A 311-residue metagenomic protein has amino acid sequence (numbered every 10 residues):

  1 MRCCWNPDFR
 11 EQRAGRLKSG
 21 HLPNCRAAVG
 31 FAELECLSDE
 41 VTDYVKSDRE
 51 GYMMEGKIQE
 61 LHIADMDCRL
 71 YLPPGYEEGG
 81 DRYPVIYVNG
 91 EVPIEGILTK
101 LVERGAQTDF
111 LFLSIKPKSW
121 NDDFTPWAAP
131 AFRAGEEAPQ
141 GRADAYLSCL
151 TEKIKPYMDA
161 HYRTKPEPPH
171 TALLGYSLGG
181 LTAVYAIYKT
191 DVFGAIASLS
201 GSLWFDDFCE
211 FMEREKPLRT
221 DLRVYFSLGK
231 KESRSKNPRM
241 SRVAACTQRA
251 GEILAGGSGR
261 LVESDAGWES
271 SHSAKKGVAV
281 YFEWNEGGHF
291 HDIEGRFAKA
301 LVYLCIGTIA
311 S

Functional and structural regions predicted by a protein language model:
C3-C4, C25, C36: Cysteine-centered motifs
N6-P7, A32, S38-Y83: A domain-start/cap signature at the N-terminus of enzymes
A64, V85-C149, K153, Y157-R163: Serine-hydrolase catalytic machinery in alpha/beta-hydrolase-like enzymes
T164-G175: Alpha/beta-hydrolase fold nucleophile elbow
G180-K189: Short glycine-enriched nucleophile-adjacent loop and the immediately C-terminal alpha-helix near the catalytic center
V192-G201: A conserved short beta-strand
L203-E269, K275-D292: The feature captures the conserved acid-bearing segment of alpha/beta-hydrolase catalytic domains
A298-S311: Catalytic active-site module of serine/aspartate enzymes centered on a nucleophile-bearing elbow/loop
